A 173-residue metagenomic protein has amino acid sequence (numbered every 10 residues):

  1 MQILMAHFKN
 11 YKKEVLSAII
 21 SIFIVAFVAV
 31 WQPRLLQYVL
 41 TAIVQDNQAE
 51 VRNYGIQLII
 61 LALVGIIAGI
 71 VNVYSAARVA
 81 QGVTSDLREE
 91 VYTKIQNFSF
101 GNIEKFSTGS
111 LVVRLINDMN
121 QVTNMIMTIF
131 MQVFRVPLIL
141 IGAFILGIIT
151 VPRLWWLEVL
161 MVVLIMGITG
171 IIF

Functional and structural regions predicted by a protein language model:
M1-K12, L111-L115: A short amphipathic helical element positioned immediately N-terminal to and/or at the very start of a transmembrane
N10, E14-A26, M131-F173: Transmembrane helices of ABC transporter permease
Y11, F27, L40, I60 (+3 more regions): Hydrophobic/aromatic residues within transmembrane alpha-helices of membrane transport systems, especially the TMDs
V15-V71, S75, I148-R153: Transmembrane helix-loop-helix hairpins at lipid-water interfaces of multipass membrane proteins, especially the type-1
I22-A29, A62-G69, V73, R114-I139: Membrane-embedded alpha-helical bundles that form the substrate/pore pathway in multi-pass transport systems
V25-Q32, A49, G65, Q81-S85 (+5 more regions): Alpha-helical transmembrane segments of multi-pass membrane transport proteins
P33-Q37, V73, A77, R88-Y92 (+4 more regions): Alpha-helical transmembrane segments of polytopic integral membrane proteins, especially the permease/helical cores
Q45, Q81, E89-V113, N117-M119: Short intracellular "coupling" helices and adjacent cytoplasmic loop segments at the cytosolic face of multi-pass
